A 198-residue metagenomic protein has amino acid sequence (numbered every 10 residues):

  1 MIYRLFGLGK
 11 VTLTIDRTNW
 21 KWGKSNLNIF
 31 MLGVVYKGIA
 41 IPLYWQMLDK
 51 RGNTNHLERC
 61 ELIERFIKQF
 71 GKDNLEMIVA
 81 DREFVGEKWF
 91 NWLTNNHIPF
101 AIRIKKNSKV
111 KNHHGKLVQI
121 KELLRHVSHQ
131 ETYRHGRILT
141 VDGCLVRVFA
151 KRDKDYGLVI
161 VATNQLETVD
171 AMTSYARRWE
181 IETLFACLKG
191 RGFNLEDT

Functional and structural regions predicted by a protein language model:
M1, G7-V11, W22-S25, Y36-T198: Single, function-defining residue in the core of a domain
D16-N28: An active-site-proximal beta-strand-loop segment
F30-G33: Short beta-strand scaffold segments in enzyme catalytic cores
